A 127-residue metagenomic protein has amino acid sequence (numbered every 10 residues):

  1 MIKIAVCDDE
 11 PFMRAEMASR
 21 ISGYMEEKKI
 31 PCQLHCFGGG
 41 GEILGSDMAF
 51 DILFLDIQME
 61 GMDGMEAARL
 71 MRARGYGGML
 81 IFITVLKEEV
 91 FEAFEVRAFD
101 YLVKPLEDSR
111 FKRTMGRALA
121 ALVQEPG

Functional and structural regions predicted by a protein language model:
M1-K3: Non-catalytic signal-transmission and effector/linker regions of two-component phosphorelay proteins
D8-E10, V85: Acidic di-acidic motifs
D9, G40, I57: Residues immediately flanking
P11-H35, A73: Two-component/phosphorelay signaling modules centered on CheY-like receiver
S19, G41, R69: Active-site phosphate/pyrophosphate- and oxyanion-stabilizing loops and adjacent acidic/basic residues in soluble
Q33-I52: Acidic, metal-coordinating helix/loop segments flanking the phosphotransfer/catalytic sites of two-component signaling
F50-P126: CheY-like receiver
